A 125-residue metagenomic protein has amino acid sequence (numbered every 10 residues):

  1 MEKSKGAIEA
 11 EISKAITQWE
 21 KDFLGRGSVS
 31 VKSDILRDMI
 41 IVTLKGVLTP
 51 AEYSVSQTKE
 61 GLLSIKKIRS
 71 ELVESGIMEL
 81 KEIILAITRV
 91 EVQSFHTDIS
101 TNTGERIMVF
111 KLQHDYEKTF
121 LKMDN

Functional and structural regions predicted by a protein language model:
M1-N125: Interaction-mediating elements
